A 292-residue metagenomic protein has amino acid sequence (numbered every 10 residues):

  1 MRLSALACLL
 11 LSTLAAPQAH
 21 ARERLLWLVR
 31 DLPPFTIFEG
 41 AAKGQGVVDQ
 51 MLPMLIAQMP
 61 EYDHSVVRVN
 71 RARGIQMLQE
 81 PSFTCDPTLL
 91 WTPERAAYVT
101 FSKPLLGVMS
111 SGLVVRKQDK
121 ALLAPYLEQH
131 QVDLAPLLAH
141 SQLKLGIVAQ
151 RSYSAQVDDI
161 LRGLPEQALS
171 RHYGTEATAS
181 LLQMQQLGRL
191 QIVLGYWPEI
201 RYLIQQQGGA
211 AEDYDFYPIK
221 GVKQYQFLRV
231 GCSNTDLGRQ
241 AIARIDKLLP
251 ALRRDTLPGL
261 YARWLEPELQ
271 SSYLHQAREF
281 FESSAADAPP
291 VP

Functional and structural regions predicted by a protein language model:
A21-V99, G174: Extracytoplasmic small-molecule ligand-binding "clamshell" domains of the periplasmic binding protein/Venus flytrap
E23-F38, Q45, E128-A155: Short loop->beta-strand "edge-of-pocket" segments that line small-molecule binding or catalytic clefts across diverse
V29-P33, G107-G112, G208-D246, S271-H275: Periplasmic-binding protein-like
D49-M59, K117-Q131, H140, F227-W264: Extended ligand-binding regions for polar small-molecule ligands
L52-P60, L138-T175, I204-A211: Ligand-binding cleft/hinge of the Venus flytrap
D63, V132-D159, D246-P292: Ligand-binding clefts/hinges and TM-proximal coupling segments of bilobed small-molecule sensing domains
V66-A139, P218-G221: Acidic, polar ligand-binding/catalytic clefts
R73, Q79, P87-Y98, D158 (+1 more regions): A ligand-binding cleft/hinge motif common to bilobed small-molecule-binding domains
